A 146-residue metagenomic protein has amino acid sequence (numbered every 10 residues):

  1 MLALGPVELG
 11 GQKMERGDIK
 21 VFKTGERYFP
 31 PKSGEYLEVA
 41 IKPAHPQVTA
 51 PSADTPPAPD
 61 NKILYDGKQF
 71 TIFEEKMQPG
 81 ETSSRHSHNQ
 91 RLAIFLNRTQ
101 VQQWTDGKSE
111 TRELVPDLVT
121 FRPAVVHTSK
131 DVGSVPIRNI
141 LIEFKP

Functional and structural regions predicted by a protein language model:
M1-G10, H88-G107: Glycine- and acidic-residue-biased ligand/ion/polar-headgroup-sensing regions
M1-L4, P56-S83, Q90-A93, L141-I142: A short glycine-rich, His/Asp/Glu-containing loop-to-beta-strand
L4, E26-F29, R85-Q90, H127-T128: Histidine-centered active-site/metal-ligand motif
L9-G10, E38-V39, I72-F73, V101-Q103 (+1 more regions): Short hydrophobic/aromatic-rich beta-strand segments that constitute the beta-sheet cores of beta-sandwich/beta-barrel
L9-R27, D106-V125: Short acidic-glycine-tyrosine-enriched beta hairpin
G11-Q12, P30-P31, E75, T82-S87 (+3 more regions): Short histidine-centered beta-strand/loop micro-motifs that create catalytic or ligand/metal-coordination sites
T24-H45, R98, A124-P146: Ligand-binding loop in jelly-roll beta-barrel domains
R27-I72, K76: Surface-exposed beta-loop interaction hotspot
